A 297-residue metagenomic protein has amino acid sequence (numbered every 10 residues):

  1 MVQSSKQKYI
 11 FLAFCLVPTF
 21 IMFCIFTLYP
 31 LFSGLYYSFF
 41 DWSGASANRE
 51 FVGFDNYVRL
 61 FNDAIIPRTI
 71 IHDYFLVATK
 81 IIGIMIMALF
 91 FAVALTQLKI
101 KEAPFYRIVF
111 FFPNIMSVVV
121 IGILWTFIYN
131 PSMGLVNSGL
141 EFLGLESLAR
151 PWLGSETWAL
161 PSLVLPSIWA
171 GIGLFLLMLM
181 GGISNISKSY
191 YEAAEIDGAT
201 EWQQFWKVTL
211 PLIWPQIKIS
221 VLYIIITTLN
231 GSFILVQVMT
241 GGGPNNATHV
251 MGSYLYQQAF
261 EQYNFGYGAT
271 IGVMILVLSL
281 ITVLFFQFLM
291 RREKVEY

Functional and structural regions predicted by a protein language model:
S4-Y297: A structural signal for multi-pass alpha-helical bundles of membrane permease subunits that mediate small-molecule
